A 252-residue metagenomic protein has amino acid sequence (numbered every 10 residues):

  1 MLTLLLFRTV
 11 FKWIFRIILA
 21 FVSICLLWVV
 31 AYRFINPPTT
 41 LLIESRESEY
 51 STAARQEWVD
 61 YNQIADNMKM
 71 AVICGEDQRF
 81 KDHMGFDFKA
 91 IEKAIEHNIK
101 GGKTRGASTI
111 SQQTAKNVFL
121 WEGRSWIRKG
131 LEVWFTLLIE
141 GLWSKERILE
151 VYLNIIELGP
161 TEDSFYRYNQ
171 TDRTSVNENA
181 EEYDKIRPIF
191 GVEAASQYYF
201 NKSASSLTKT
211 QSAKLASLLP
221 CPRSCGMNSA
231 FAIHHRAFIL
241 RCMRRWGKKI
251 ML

Functional and structural regions predicted by a protein language model:
L2-L252: Juxtamembrane regions of bacterial inner-membrane/periplasmic proteins, predominantly the peptidoglycan biogenesis
